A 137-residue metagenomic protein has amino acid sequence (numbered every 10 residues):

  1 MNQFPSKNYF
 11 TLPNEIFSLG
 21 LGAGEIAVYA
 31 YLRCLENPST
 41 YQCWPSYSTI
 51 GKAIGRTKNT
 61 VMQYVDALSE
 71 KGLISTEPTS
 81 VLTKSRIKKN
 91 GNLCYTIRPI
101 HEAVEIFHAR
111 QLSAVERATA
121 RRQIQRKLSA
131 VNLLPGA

Functional and structural regions predicted by a protein language model:
M1-T60, D66, L82-T83, K88 (+2 more regions): Short recognition helix of helix-turn-helix/winged-helix DNA-binding domains
F17, H108-Q111, N132: Generic secondary-structure transition motif, activating predominantly at the C-termini of alpha-helices
K58-Q125: Winged-helix/helix-turn-helix nucleic-acid-interaction surface
V65, V131-A137: Append "and, occasionally, other polyanion-binding protein interfaces
